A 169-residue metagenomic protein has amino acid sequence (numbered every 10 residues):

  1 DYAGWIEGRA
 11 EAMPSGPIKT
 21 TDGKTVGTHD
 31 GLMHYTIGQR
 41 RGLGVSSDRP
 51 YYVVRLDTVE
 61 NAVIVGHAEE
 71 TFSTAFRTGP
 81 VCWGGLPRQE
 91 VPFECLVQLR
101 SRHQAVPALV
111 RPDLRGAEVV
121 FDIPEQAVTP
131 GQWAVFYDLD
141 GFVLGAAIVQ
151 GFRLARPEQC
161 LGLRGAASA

Functional and structural regions predicted by a protein language model:
D1-A155, C160: Nucleotide-activated chemistry modules centered on ATP-dependent adenylation/adenylyltransferase
P157-A169: Acidic, low-complexity intrinsically disordered tails
